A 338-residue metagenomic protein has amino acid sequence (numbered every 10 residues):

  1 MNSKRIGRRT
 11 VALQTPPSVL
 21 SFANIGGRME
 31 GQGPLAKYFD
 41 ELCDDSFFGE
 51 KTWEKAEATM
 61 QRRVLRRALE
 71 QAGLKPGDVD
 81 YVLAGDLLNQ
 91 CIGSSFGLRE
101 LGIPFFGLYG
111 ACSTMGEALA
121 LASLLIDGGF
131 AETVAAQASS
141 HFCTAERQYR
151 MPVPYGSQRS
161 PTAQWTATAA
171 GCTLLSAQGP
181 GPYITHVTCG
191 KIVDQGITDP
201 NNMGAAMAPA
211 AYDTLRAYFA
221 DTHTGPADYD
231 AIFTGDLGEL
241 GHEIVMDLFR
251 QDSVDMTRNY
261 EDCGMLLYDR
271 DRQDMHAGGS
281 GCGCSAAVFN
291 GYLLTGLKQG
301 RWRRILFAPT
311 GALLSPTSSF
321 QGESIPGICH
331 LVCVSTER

Functional and structural regions predicted by a protein language model:
M1-E54, P152-A217, D221-T224, V254-D274 (+2 more regions): Condensing-enzyme catalytic core mediating Claisen C-C bond formation in acyl metabolism
V19, W53-C112, D228-E243, D247-L248: Conserved beta-ketoacyl condensing-enzyme motif
L20, L83-G85, V134-S140, L175 (+1 more regions): Short beta-strand segments
E30-Q32, G93-S95, A145-R150, E243-V245 (+1 more regions): Short acidic, glycine/serine/threonine-rich loops at helix termini
E57-G73, L119-L121, A206-D221, V288-L293: Short, well-ordered amphipathic alpha-helical segments that serve as non-catalytic structural scaffolds within diverse
G85-Q90, C112-S113, A138-T144, G190-I192 (+2 more regions): Acidic, glycine-rich active-site loops and adjacent beta-strand->loop/helix elements that engage anionic groups
Y109-A136, L175, S280-R301: Active-site-proximal alpha-helical scaffold in enzymes
I232-L293: Internal helical hairpin/lid segments
